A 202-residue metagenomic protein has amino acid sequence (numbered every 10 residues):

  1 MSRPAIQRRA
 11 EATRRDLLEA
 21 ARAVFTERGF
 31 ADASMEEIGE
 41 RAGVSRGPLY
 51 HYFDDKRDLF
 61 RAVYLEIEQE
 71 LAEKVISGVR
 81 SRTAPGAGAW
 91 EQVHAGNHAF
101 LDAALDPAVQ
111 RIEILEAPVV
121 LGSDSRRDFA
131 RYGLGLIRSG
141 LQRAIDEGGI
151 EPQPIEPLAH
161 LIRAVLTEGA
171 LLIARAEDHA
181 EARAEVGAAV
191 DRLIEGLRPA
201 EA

Functional and structural regions predicted by a protein language model:
M1-R28, D32-V44, D58-R61: Basic, helix-initiating cap at the start of DNA-binding domains
G43-F53: Short hydrophobic/aromatic patch on the recognition helix
R61-I67: Alpha-helical DNA-contacting segments of helix-turn-helix folds
A62, I76-D106, A159-I162: Hydrophobic alpha-helical connector segments
Q69-I76, D102-A103, V109, L121-E147 (+3 more regions): Amphipathic alpha-helical packing segments from all-alpha helical-bundle domains
I76-S81, E113-L121: Short linear capping/connector segments at secondary-structure termini
S81-G86, R131-I162, I173-A176, L197-E201: Hydrophobic alpha-helical bundle segments that form small-molecule/ligand-binding pockets
R111-L115, G122, Q153, A174 (+1 more regions): Short, hydrophobic secondary-structure boundary micro-motifs
